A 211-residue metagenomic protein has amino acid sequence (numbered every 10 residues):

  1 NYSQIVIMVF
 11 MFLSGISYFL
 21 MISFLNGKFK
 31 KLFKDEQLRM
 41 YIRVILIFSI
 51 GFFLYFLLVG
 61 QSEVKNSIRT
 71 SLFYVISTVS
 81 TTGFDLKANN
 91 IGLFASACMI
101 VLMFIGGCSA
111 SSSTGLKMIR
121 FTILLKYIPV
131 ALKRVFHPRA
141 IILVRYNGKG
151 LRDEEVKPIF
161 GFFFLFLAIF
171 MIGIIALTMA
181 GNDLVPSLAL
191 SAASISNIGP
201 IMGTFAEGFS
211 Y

Functional and structural regions predicted by a protein language model:
N1-Y211: Membrane-proximal intracellular helices of multi-pass ion channels
